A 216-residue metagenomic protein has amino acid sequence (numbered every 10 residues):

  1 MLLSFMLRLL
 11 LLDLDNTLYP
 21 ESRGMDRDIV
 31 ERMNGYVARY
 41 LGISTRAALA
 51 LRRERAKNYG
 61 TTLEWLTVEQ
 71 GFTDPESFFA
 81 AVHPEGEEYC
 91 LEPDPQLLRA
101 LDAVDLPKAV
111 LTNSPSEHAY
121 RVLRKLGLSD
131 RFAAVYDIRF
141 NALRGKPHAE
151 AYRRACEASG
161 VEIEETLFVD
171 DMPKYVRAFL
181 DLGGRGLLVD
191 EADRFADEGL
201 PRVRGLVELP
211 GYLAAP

Functional and structural regions predicted by a protein language model:
L2-R8, D102, A109, P115-P216: Asp-based, Mg2+/Mn2+-dependent phosphohydrolase catalytic module
L3-L98, E117: N-terminal helical cap/lid subdomain that shapes the substrate entry/recognition surface in HAD-like hydrolases
S22, V37, R55, T67 (+4 more regions): Generic anion/oxyanion-binding catalytic loop in active/binding sites
Y89, P93, L111, R144: Residue-level marker of regulatory loop/turn positions in helix-turn-helix DNA-binding domains and in histidine
Q96-L106: A short, Lys/Arg-enriched amphipathic alpha-helix followed by its capping loop at the start of a domain
